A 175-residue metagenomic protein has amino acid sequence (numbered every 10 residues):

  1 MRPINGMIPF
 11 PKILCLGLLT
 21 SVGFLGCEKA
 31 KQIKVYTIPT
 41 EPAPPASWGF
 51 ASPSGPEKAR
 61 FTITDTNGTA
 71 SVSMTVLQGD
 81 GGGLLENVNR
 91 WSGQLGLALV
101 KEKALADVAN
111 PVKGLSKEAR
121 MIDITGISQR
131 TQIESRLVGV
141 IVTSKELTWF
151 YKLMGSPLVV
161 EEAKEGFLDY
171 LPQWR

Functional and structural regions predicted by a protein language model:
R2-C15: Bacterial N-terminal signal peptides that target proteins for export
G23-G26: C-terminal motif of bacterial Sec signal peptides marking the signal peptidase cleavage site
E28-A30: Bacterial signal peptide processing site
P39-W48, L147-R175: Surface-exposed amphipathic alpha-helical segments
E41-Q94, T131: Secretory pathway targeting signatures of secreted, lumenal, and periplasmic proteins
S54, V76-Q78, D123-S128, L153-P157: A mature extracytoplasmic/lumenal domain signature
L85-S92, V138, K164-L171: Extracytoplasmic/secreted envelope proteins and their assembly/folding machinery, especially bacterial periplasmic
N89-V142: Signature of long, low-cysteine stretches enriched in small and polar/charged residues
